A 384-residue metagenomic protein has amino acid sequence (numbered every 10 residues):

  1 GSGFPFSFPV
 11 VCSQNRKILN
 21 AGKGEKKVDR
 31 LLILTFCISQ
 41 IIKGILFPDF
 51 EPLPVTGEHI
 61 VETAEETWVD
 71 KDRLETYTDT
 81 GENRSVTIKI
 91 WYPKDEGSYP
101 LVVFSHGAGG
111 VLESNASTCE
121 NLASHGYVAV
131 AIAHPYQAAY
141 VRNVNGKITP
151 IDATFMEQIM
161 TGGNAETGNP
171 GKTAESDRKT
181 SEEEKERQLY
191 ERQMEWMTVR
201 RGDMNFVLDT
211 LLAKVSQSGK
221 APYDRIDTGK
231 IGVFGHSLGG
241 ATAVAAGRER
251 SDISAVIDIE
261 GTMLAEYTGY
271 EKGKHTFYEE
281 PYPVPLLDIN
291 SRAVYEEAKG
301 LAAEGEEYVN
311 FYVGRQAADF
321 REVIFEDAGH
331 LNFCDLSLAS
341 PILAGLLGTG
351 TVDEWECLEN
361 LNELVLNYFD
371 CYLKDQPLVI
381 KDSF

Functional and structural regions predicted by a protein language model:
G1-G3, F8-G22, K26, G44-P48 (+2 more regions): Alpha/beta-hydrolase-fold serine-hydrolase catalytic core, especially in secreted/extracellular enzymes
V11-E25, L31-G97, V103, V128: Short conserved active-site loop signatures built around small residues
S98-G107, E120: Short beta-strand element of the alpha/beta-hydrolase
F104-A108, S237, G261, S291: Glycine-rich His-Gly loop
S114-V141: Short amphipathic alpha-helix adjacent to the substrate-entry channel of hydrolases
K147-R225: Alpha/beta-hydrolase active-site loop
F206-K274, E280: Primarily recognizes the serine-hydrolase "nucleophile elbow" in alpha/beta-hydrolase and SGNH/GDSL folds
A255-H330: The feature captures the conserved acid-bearing segment of alpha/beta-hydrolase catalytic domains
